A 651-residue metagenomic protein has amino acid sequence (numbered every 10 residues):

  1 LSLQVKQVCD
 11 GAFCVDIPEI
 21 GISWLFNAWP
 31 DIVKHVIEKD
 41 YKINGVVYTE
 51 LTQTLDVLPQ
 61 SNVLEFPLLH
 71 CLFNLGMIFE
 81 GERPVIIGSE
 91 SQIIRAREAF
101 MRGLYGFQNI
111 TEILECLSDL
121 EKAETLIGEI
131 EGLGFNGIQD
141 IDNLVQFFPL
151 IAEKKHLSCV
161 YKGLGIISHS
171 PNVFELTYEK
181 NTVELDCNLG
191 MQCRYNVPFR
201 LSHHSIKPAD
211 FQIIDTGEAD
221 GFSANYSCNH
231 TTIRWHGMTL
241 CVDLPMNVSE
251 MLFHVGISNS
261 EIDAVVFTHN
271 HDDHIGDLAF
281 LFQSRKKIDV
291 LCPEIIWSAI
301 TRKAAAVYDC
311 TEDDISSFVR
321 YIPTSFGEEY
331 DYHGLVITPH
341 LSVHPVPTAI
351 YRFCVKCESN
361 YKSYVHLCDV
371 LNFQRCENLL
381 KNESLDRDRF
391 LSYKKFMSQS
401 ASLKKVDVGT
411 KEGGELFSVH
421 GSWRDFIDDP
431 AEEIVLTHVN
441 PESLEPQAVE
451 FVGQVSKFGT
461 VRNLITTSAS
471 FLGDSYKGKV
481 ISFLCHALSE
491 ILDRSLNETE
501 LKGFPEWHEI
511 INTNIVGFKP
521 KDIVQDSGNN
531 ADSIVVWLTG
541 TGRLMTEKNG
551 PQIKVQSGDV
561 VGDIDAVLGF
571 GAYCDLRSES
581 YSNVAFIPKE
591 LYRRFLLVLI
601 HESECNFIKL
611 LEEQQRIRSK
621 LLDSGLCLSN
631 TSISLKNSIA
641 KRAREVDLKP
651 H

Functional and structural regions predicted by a protein language model:
L1-G128, G132, Q374-L472: Cap/insert and terminal regions of metallo-dependent hydrolase folds
L120-S223, S227-H230, W235-L240: Non-catalytic propeptide/linker segments at domain boundaries
I130-L164, L189-M191, V197-R200, E294-A349 (+2 more regions): Metallo-beta-lactamase
D215-D220, L244-N247, N270, S342-H344 (+3 more regions): Active-site metal-binding loops of divalent metal-dependent hydrolases
S258-R285: Di-metal (Zn2+ and/or Mg2+/Mn2+) metal-binding site signature of metallo-dependent hydrolases with the MBL/beta-CASP
I288-A299, E432-N440: Short internal beta-strands
F326-R389, F396-S398: Catalytic core of the metallo-beta-lactamase
F471-H651: Cytosolic regulatory regions built on CNB/CRP/Popeye-like sensor folds
